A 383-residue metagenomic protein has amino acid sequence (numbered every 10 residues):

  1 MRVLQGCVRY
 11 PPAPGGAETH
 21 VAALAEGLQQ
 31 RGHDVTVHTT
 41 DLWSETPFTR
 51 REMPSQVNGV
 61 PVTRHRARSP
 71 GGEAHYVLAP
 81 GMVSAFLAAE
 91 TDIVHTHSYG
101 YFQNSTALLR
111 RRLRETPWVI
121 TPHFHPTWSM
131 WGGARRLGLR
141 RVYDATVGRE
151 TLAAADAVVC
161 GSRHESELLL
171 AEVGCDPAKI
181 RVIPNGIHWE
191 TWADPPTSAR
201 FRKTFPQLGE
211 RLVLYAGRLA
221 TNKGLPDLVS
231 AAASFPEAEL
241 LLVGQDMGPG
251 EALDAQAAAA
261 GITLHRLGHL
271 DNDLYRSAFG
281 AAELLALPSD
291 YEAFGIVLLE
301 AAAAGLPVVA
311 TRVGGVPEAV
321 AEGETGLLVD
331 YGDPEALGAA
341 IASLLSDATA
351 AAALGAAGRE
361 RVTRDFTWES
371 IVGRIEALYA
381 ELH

Functional and structural regions predicted by a protein language model:
T19, R211-S234, L327, E335: A conserved mid-protein helix/loop that constitutes part of the nucleotide-sugar donor-binding site
D41, H164, G186: Carbohydrate-associated surface elements
P117-V119, T127-E150: Nucleotide-sugar donor phosphate/pyrophosphate-binding loop at the beta->alpha transition of glycosyltransferases
A252-L270: Nucleotide-activated donor-binding/catalytic signature segment of Leloir-type glycosyltransferases, i.e., the conserved
H269-L270, S277-A282: Short alpha-helical donor nucleotide-sugar binding micro-motif in glycosyltransferases
D290: Aromatic "clamp/platform" in nucleotide-sugar-dependent glycosyltransferases that forms part of the donor/acceptor
P307-A310, V320: Short hydrophobic beta-strand element within catalytic cores of glycosyltransferases and related nucleotide-activated
E322-G323, L327-P334, S343-T349: Conserved acidic donor-binding segment of nucleotide-sugar-dependent glycosyltransferases
